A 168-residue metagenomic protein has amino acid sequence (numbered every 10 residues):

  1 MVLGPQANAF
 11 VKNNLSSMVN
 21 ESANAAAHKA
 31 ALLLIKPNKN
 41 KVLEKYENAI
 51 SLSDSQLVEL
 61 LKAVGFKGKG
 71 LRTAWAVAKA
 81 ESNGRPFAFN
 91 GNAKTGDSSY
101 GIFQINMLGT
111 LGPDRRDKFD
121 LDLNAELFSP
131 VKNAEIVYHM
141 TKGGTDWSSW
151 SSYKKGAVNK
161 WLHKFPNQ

Functional and structural regions predicted by a protein language model:
M1-V2, A134: Solvent-exposed, charged interface segments at domain starts and junctions
V2-A25: Sec-dependent signal peptide cleavage junction
L3, N14, N38, T110-L111: Residue-level recognition of alpha-helix termini/interfacial anchor residues
N14, V64, E81, M140-G144 (+1 more regions): Alpha-helix boundary/capping residues
M18-G84: Export/targeting segments at the very N-terminus of extracytoplasmic proteins
T73-A76, F89-K94, S98-Q168: Catalytic and binding regions of secreted/periplasmic enzymes and modules that target cell-wall glycans
